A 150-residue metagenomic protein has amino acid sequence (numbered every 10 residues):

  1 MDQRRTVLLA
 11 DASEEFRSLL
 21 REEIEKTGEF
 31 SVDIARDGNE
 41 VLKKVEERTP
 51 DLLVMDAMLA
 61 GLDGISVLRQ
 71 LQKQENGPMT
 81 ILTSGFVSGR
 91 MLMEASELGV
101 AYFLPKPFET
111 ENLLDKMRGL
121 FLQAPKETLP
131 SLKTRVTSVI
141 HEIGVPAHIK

Functional and structural regions predicted by a protein language model:
R4-F16, L20-I24, L53: Conserved acidic segment of CheY-like receiver
I34-L52: Acidic, metal-coordinating helix/loop segments flanking the phosphotransfer/catalytic sites of two-component signaling
D37, D63-S66: Acidic catalytic/metal-coordinating carboxylates
K43, I65-N76: Short amphipathic alpha-helix used as the core "switch/output" element in two-component signaling
D56-A57, S84, K106: Active-site residues of response regulator receiver
A60: The feature encodes the CheY-like receiver
S66, V87-Y102: Alpha4 helix (beta4-alpha4-beta5 surface) of REC/receiver domains from two-component response regulators
R90, F108-M117: C-terminal output helix
